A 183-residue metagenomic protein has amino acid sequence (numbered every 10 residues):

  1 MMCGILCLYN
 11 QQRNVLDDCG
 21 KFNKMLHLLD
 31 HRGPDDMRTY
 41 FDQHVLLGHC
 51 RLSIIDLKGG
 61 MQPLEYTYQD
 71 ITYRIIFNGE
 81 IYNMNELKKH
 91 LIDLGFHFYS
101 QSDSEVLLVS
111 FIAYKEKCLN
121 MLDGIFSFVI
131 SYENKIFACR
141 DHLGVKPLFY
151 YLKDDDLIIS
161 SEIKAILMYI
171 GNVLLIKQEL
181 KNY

Functional and structural regions predicted by a protein language model:
M1-Y183: Cysteine-centered catalytic environments shared across enzyme families
